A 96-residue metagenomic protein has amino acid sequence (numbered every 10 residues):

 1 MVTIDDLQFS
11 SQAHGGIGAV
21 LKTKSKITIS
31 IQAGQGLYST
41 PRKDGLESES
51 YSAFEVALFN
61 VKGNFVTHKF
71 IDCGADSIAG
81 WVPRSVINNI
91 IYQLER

Functional and structural regions predicted by a protein language model:
M1-R96: Catalytic phosphate/metal-binding cores of nucleic-acid and nucleotide-processing enzymes, i.e., regions that mediate
